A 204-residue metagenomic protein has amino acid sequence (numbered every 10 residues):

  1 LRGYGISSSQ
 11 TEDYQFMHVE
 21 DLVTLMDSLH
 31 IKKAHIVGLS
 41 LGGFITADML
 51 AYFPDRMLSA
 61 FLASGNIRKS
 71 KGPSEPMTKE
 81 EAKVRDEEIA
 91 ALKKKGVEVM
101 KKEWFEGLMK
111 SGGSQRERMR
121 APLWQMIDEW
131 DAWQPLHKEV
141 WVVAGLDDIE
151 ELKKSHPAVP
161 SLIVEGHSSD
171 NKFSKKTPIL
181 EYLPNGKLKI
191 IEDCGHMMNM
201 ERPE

Functional and structural regions predicted by a protein language model:
L1-V37, E204: Active-site loop/oxyanion-hole signature of alpha/beta-hydrolase fold enzymes
Y4-S7, R68, N171, M197: Active-site loop signature of alpha/beta-hydrolase-fold enzymes
S7-D13, K71-S74, S174-K175: Conserved catalytic-core motifs of eukaryotic protein kinase domains, centered on the activation segment
G38-G42, T46: Gly/Ala-rich beta-loop-alpha elbow adjacent to hydrolase catalytic centers
D48-Y52, L58-K93: Flexible "cap/lid" loop of the alpha/beta hydrolase fold
G72-M77, A91-S155: Conserved alpha/beta-hydrolase catalytic His-Asp/Glu region
E129-E181, K187-I190: Conserved serine/cysteine hydrolase catalytic core
C194-P203: Catalytic histidine-centered segment of alpha/beta-hydrolase-like enzymes
